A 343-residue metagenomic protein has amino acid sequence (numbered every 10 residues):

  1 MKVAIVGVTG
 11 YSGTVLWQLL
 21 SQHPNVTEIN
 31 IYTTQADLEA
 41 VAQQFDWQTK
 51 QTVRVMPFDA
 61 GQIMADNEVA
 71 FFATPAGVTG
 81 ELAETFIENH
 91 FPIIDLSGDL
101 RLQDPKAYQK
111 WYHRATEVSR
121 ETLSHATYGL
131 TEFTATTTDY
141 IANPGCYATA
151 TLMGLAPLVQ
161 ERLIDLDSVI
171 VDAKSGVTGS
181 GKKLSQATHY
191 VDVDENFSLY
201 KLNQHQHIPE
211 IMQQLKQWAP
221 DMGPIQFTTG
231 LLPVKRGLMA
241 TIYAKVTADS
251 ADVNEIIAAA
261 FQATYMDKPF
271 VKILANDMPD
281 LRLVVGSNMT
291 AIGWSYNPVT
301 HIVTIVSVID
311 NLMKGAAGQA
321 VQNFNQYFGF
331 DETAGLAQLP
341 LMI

Functional and structural regions predicted by a protein language model:
M1-V193, Y200, Y296, M342-I343: N-terminal Rossmann-like NAD(P) cofactor-binding subdomain of oxidoreductases, focused on the glycine-rich
K2-I5, A142, T241-Y243, I305-V308: Short glycine-rich or small-residue beta-strand-to-loop segments that form or flank ligand, phosphate, metal/Fe-S
Y11, H125, C146-M153, L202-E210 (+4 more regions): Conserved active-site and cofactor/substrate-binding residues in soluble primary-metabolism enzymes
Q22, Q217, Q326-F330: Short, well-ordered loop/turn and helix-capping segments at boundaries between secondary-structure elements and domains
T27-D66, D167-S168, V177-I305: C-terminal substrate-binding/catalytic lobe of Rossmann-fold NAD(P)-dependent oxidoreductases
P157-E161, K245, N323-F330: Active-site catalytic microenvironments for nucleophilic, acid-base chemistry
R282-I343: C-terminal helical cap and adjacent loop that interface with cofactors, partners, or active-site loops
